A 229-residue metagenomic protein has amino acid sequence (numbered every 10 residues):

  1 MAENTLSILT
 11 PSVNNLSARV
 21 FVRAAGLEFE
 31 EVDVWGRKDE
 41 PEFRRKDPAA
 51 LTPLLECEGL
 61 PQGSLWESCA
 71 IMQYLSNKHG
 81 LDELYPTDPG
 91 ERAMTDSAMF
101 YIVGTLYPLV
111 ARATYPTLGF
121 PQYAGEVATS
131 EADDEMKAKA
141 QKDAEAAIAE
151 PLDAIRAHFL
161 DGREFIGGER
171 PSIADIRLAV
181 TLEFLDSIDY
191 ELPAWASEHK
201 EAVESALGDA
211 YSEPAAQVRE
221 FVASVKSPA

Functional and structural regions predicted by a protein language model:
M1-A138: GST-like domain detector, emphasizing the conserved glutathione-binding G-site in the N-terminal thioredoxin-like
L9, I173, Q217-R219: Short, solvent-exposed turn/loop segments enriched in Gly/Ser/Thr/Pro and often Arg
L27, L81, Y190, G208-D209: Short aromatic/hydrophobic-glycine micro-motifs
C57-S64, L160-R163, E204-A210: Short, charged helix-to-loop "capping" segments that act as catalytic/coupling loops
W66, G90, E191-W195, E213: Alpha-helix N-cap and coil->helix boundary residues
Y85, L109, A113, F165 (+1 more regions): Short, polar/charged, Gly/Pro-enriched helix-capping and turn/loop motifs at alpha-helix termini and inter-helix linkers
I102-S205: GST-like fold's C-terminal all-alpha helical module
D209-A229: Terminal-tail/helix-coil boundary detector
